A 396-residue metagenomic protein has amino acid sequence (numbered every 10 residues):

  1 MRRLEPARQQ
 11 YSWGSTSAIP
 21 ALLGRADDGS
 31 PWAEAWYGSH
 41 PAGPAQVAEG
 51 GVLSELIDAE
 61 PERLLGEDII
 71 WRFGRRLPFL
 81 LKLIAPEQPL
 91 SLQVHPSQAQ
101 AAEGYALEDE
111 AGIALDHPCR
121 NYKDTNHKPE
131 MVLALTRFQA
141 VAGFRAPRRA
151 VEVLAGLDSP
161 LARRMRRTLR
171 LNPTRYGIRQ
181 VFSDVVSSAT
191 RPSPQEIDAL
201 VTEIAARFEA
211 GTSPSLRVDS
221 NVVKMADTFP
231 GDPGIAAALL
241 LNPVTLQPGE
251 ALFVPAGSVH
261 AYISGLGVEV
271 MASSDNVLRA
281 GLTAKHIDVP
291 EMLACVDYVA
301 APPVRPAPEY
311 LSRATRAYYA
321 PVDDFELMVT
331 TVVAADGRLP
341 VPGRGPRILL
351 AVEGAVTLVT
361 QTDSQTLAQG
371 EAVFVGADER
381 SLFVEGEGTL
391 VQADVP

Functional and structural regions predicted by a protein language model:
M1-G211, A284-P302, L327: Transition-metal
S30-W32, R76-L77, E87, N126 (+3 more regions): A short beta-loop-beta micro-motif enriched in histidine and acidic residues
V47-A48, A59-E67, G231-Q247, V341-P342 (+1 more regions): A short beta-strand-loop-beta hairpin characteristic of the jelly-roll/cupin
K82, L90-L92, D124, E130 (+7 more regions): His/acidic/aromatic-lined binding-pocket segments of jelly-roll/cupin-type domains and related regulatory beta-sandwich
I84-P89, P96-A99, N126-E130, T136-Q139 (+4 more regions): Ligand-binding loop in jelly-roll beta-barrel domains
A205-S273: Acidic, glycine-rich loop-and-beta core segments that form the ion-binding/anion-interacting portion of active sites
G265-A317: C-terminal, non-catalytic macromolecule-binding modules
L311-A314, E326-G343, Q361, A368-Q369: Conserved short histidine dyad/triad with adjacent acidic residue
